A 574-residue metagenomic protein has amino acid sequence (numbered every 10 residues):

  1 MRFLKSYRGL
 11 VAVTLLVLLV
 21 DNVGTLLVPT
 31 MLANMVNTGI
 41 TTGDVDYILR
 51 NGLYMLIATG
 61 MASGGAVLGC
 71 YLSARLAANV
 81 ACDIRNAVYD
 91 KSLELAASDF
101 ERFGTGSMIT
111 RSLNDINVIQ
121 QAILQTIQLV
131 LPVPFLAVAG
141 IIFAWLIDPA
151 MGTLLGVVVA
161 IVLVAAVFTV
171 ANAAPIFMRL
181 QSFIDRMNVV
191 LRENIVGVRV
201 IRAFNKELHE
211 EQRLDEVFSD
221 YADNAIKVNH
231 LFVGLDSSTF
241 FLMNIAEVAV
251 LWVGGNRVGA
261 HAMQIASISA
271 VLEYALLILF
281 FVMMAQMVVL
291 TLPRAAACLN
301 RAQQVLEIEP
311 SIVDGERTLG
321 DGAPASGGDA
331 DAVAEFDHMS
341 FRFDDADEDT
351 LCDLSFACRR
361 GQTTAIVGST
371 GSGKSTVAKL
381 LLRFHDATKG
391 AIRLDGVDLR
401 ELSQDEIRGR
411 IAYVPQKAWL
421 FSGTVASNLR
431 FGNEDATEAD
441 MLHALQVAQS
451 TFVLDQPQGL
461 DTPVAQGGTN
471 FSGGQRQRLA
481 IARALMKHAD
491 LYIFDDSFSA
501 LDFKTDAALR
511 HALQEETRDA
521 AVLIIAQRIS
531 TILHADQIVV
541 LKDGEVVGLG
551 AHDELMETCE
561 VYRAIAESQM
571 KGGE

Functional and structural regions predicted by a protein language model:
M1-S6, M108: A short amphipathic helical element positioned immediately N-terminal to and/or at the very start of a transmembrane
K5, V11-L68, L72, W145-A150 (+1 more regions): Transmembrane helix-loop-helix hairpins at lipid-water interfaces of multipass membrane proteins, especially the type-1
S6-G9, A97-S98, N114-I123, I127 (+8 more regions): An intracellular "coupling" helix at the cytosolic face of ABC transporter transmembrane type-1 domains
V20-G24, L56, G60-A77, V158-N172 (+3 more regions): Hydrophobic alpha-helical membrane-associated segments
T42-G43, A78, N86-T110, N114-I116 (+5 more regions): Short intracellular "coupling" helices and adjacent cytoplasmic loop segments at the cytosolic face of multi-pass
D44-I48, A139, F143-A160, V164 (+3 more regions): Helix-loop-helix
G322-E574: ABC-type nucleotide-binding domain
